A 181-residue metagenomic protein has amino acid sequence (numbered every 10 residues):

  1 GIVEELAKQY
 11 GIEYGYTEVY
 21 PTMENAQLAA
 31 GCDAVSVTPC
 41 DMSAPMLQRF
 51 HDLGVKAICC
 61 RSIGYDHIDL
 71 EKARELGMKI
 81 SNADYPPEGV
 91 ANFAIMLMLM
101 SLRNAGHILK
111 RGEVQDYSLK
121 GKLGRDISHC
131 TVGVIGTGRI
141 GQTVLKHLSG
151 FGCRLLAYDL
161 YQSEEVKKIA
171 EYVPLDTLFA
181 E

Functional and structural regions predicted by a protein language model:
G1-C32: N-terminal glycine-/charge-rich "phosphate-binding" loop or analogous flexible N-terminal tail
E4-L6, A26-A30, I68-E75, L148 (+1 more regions): Short loop/helix-cap segments at secondary-structure boundaries that form the rim of catalytic
Y14, A57, K79-I80, L155 (+1 more regions): Hydrophobic beta-strand scaffold residues
G15-E24, A34-M46, A170-D176: Glycine-rich, highly charged phosphate/nucleotide-binding loops
Q27-L28, R49, T177-E181: Structural alpha-helical scaffold elements that stabilize or flank donor/cofactor-binding regions in carbohydrate
G31, V55, S128-T131: Phosphate-coordination loops involved in phosphoryl transfer and adenosine-cofactor binding
D33-L109: Phosphate/diphosphate ligand-binding glycine-rich loop within oxidoreductases
K120-E181: Rossmann-like dinucleotide/phosphate-binding beta-alpha-beta segment
